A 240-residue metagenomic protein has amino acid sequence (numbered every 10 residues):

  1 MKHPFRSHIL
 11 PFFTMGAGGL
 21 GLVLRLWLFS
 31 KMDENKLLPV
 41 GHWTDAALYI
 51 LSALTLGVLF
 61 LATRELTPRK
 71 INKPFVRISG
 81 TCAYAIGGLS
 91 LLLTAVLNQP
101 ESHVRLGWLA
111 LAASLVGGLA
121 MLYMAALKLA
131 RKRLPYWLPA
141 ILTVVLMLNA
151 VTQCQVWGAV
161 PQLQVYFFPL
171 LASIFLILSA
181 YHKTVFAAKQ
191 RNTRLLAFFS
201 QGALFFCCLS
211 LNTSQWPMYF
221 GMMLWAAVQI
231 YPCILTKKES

Functional and structural regions predicted by a protein language model:
M1, A112, A140-I141, K238-S240: Polar low-complexity intrinsically disordered regions
M1-S114: N-terminal topogenic module of multi-pass integral membrane proteins
K2-H3, L66-V76, A125-W137, V185-R194: Membrane-interface helix-boundary motifs at transmembrane edges
F12-L26, L59, P169-S240: C-terminal transmembrane-bundle signature of multipass membrane proteins, characterized by strong activation on
F13-G21, S79-A95, L109-M124, Y136-Q153 (+2 more regions): Alpha-helical transmembrane segments of multi-pass integral membrane proteins
W27-A47, A95-A113, L129-L134, V151-L170 (+2 more regions): Membrane-helix interface and helix-disruption motif detector
A53-K70, L119-K128, L176-V185: Canonical alpha-helical transmembrane segments
